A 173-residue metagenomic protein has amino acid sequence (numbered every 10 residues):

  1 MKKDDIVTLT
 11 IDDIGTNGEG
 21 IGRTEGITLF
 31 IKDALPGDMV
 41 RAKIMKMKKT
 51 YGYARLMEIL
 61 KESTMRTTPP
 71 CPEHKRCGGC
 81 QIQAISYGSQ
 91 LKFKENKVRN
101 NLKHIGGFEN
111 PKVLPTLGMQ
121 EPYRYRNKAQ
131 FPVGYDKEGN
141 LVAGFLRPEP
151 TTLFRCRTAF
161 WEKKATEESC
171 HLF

Functional and structural regions predicted by a protein language model:
M1-F173: Accessory RNA-recognition modules of RNA-modification enzymes
